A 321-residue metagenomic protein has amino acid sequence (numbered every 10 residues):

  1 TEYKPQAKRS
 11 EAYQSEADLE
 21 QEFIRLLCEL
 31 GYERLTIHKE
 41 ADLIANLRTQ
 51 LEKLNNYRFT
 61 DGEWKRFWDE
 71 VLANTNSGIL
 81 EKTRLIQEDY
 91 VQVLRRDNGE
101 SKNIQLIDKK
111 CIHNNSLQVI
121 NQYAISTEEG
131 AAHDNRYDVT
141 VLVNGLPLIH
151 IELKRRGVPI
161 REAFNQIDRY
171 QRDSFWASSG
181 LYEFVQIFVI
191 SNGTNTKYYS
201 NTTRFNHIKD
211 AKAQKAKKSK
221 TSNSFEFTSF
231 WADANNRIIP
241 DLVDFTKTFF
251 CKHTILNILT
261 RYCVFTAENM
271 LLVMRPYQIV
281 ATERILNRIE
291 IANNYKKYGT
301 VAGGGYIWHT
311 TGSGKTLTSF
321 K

Functional and structural regions predicted by a protein language model:
T1-K321: ATP-dependent helicase/translocase motor core
